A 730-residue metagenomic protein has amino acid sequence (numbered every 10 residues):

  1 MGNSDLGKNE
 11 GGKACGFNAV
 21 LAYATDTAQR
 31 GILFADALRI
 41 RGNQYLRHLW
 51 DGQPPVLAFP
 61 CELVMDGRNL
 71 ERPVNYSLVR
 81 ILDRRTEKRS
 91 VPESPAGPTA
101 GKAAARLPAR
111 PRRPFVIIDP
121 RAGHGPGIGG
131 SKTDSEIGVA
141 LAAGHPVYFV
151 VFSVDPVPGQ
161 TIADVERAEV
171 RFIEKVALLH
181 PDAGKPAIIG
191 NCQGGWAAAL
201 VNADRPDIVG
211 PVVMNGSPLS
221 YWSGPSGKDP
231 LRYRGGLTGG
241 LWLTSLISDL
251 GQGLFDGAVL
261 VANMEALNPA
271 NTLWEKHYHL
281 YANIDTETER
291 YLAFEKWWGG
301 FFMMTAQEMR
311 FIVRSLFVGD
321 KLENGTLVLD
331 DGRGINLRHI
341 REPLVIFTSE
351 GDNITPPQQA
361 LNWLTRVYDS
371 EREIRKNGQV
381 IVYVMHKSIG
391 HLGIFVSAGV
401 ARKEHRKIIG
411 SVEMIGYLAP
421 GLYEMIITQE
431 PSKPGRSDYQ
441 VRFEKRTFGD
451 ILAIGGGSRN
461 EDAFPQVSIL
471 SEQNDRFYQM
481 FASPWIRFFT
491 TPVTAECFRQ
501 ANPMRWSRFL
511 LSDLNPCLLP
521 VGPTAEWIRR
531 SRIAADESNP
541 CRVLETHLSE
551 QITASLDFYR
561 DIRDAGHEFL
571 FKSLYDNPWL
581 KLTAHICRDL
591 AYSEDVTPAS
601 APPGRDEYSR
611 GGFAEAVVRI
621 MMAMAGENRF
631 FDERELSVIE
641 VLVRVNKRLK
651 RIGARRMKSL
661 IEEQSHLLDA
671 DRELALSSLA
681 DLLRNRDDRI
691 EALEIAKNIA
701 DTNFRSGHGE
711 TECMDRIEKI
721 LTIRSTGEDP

Functional and structural regions predicted by a protein language model:
M1-G12, S153, F317, K321-E323 (+3 more regions): Alpha/beta-hydrolase-fold serine-hydrolase catalytic core, especially in secreted/extracellular enzymes
M1-R41, L178, D182, A198-R310 (+3 more regions): Alpha/beta-hydrolase-fold enzymes
H48-P156: Short, surface-exposed "cap/lid" segments of acyl-processing enzymes
D155-Q160, R167-K185, A198: Conserved acidic catalytic loop of the alpha/beta-hydrolase fold
I188-G190, N215, F347: Short beta-strand immediately N-terminal to the catalytic nucleophile in serine-hydrolase-like folds
I189-A198: Gly/Ala-rich beta-loop-alpha elbow adjacent to hydrolase catalytic centers
I340, I346-T348, D352: Short beta-strand/loop motif that positions the catalytic acidic residue of the alpha/beta-hydrolase fold
L582-P730: Small-residue-enriched hydrophobic alpha-helices in membranes
